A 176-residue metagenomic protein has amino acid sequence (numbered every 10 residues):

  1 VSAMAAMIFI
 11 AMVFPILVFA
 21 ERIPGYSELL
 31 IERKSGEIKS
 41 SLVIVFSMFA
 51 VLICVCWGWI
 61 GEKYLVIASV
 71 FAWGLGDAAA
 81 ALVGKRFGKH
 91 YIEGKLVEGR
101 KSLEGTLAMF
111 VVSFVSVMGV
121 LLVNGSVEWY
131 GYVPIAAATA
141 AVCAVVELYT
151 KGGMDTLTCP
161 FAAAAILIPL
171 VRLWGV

Functional and structural regions predicted by a protein language model:
V1-A6, V13-V123, V127-Y130, P134-L173: Interhelical loop and helix-boundary elements at the membrane-water interface of polytopic inner-membrane proteins
